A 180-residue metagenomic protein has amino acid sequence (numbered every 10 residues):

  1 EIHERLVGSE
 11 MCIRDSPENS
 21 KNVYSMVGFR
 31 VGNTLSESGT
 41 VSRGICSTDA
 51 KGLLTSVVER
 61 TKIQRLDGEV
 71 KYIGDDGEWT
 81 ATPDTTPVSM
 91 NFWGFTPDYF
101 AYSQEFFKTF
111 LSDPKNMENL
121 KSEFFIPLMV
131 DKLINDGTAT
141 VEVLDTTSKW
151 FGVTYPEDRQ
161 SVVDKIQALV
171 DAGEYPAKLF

Functional and structural regions predicted by a protein language model:
E1-G8, C12-I13: Single conserved hydrophobic/aromatic residue that forms the stacking wall/gate of nucleotide- or nucleobase-binding
R5, S47-T48, L144: Well-ordered beta-strand positions
R14-S25, L35-T40, T48-T140: Catalytic-core segments of class I nucleotidyltransferases/pyrophosphorylases that form NMP-activated intermediates
V23-R30, D145: Short beta-strand segments
D145-V153: Active-site donor/metal-binding and catalytic loop motifs of nucleotide-sugar-dependent glycosylation enzymes
R159-K178: Long, low-complexity C-terminal extensions of enzymes
